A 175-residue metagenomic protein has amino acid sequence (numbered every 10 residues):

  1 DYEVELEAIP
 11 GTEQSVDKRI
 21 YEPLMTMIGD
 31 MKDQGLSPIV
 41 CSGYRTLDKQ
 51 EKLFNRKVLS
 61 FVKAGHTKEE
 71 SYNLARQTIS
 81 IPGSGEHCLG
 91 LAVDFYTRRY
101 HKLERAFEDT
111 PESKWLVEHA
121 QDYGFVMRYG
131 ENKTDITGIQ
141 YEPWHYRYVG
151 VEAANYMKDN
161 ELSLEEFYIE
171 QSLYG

Functional and structural regions predicted by a protein language model:
D1-G175: Extracytoplasmic cell-surface/polysaccharide-interacting catalytic and binding patches
